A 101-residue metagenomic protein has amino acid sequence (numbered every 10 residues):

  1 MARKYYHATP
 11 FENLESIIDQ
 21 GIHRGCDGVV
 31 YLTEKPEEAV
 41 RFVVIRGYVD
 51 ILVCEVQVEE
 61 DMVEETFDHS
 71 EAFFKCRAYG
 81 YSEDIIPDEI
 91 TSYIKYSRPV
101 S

Functional and structural regions predicted by a protein language model:
M1-G28, V44: ADP-ribose/NAD+-binding catalytic cleft of ART/PARP-like enzymes
A2, T33-E34: Catalytic cores of nucleic-acid ligases and guanylyltransferases
H7-L14, E34, E55-E60: Short, flexible beta-strand-to-coil junctions
A8-F11, E37, D88, V100: Generic low-complexity segments that are intrinsically disordered, proline-rich and/or Lys/Arg-biased
G25, G47-S101: Active-site and NAD+-binding cores of ADP-ribose-processing enzymes
P36-V49: Short active-site loop/helix that positions an aromatic residue
